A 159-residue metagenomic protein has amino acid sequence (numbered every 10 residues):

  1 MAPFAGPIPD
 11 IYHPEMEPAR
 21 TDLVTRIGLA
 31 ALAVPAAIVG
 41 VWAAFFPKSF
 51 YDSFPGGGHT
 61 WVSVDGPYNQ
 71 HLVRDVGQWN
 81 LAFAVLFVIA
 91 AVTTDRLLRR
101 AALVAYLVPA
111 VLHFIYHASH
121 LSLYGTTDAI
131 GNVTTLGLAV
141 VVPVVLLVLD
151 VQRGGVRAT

Functional and structural regions predicted by a protein language model:
P9-V39: Cytosolic juxtamembrane helix and N-cap/initiation of the first transmembrane helix
V34-L72, G77: Hydrophobic transmembrane helix segments
G40-V41, F87-I89, H117-A118: Alpha-helical transmembrane segments of multipass membrane proteins
G66-A91, V108: Core segments of alpha-helical transmembrane spans in multipass integral membrane proteins
A102-H117, G137-V142: Hydrophobic alpha-helical membrane segments
Y124-G137: Non-cytosolic membrane-interface motifs at loop->transmembrane helix junctions
A139-T159: Membrane-water interface at the C-terminal end of transmembrane alpha helices
